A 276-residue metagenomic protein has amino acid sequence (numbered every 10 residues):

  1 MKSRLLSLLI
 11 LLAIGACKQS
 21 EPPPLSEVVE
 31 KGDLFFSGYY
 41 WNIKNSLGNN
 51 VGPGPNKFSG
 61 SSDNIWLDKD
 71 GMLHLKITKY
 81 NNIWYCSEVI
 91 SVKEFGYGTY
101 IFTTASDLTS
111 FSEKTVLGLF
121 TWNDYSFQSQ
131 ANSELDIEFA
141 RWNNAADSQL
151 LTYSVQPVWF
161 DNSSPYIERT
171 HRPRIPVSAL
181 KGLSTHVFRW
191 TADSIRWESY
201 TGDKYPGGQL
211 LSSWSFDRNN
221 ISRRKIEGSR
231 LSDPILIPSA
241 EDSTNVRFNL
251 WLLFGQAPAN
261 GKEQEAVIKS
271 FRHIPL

Functional and structural regions predicted by a protein language model:
K2-L8: Sec-dependent signal peptide recognition, specifically the positively charged N-region followed immediately by
I14-A16: C-terminal motif of bacterial Sec signal peptides marking the signal peptidase cleavage site
S20-F127, S133-N143, G208-R218, S232 (+2 more regions): Low-complexity, Ser/Thr/Pro/Gly-rich disordered linker/stalk regions
V89-T99, R174-K181, S239: Extracellular/lumenal carbohydrate-interaction signature centered on repeated Trp-anchored short motifs
S126-G182: Glycine-aromatic-enriched beta-strand/loop faces of beta-sandwich-type recognition domains, especially lectin-like
L180-G202: Localized edge beta-strand/strand-to-loop motifs within extracellular or lumenal beta-rich domains
I195-S215: Short conserved catalytic/interaction loops centered on acidic-Pro-aromatic/His motifs
